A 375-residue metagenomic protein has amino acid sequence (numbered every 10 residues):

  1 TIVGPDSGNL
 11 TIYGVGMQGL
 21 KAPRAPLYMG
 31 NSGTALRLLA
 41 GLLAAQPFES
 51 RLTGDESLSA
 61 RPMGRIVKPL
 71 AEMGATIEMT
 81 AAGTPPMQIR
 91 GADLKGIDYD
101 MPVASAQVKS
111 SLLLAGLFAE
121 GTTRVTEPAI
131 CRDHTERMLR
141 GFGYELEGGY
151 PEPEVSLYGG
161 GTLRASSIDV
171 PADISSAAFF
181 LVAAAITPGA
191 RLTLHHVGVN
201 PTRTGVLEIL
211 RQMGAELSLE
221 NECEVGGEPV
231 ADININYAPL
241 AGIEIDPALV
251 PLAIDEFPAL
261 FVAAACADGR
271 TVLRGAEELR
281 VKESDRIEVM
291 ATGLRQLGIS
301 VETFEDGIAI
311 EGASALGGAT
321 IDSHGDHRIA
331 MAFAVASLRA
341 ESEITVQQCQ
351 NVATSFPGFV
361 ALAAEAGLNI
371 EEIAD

Functional and structural regions predicted by a protein language model:
T1-D375: Structural preference for solvent-exposed beta-strand-turn elements and adjacent flexible terminal/loop segments within
